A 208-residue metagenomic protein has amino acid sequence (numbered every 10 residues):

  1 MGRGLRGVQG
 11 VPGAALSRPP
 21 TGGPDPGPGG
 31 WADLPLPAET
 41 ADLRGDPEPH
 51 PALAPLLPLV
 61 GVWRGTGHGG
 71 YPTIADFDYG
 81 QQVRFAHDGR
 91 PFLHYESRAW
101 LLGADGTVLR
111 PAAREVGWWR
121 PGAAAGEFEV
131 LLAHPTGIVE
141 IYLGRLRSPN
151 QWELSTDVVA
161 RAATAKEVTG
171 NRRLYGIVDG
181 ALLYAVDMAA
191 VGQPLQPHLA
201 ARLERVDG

Functional and structural regions predicted by a protein language model:
M1-F92, W100-T107, V191, L195-G208: Amphipathic/hydrophobic helical signal segments and adjacent flexible N-terminal regions that mediate secretion
G65, L93-S97, E127-L132, W152-T156 (+1 more regions): Short hydrophobic/aromatic-rich beta-strand segments that constitute the beta-sheet cores of beta-sandwich/beta-barrel
D76-G80, P111, K166-T169: Amphipathic hydrophobic-ligand
G80-A86, E115-R120, I141-R145, G170-G176 (+2 more regions): Hydrophobic/aromatic beta-strand elements that line small-molecule binding cavities or substrate pockets in beta-rich
R98-G103, A133-V139, V159-A160, D187-G192: Short, solvent-exposed aromatic-acidic interface loops
G103-L143: Helix-adjacent hinge/juxtasegments
P135-E140, L146-P149, E153-R172: Acidic, glycine-rich flexible loop segments
A162-G208: Mixed-charge, glycine-accented linear interaction segment located at domain edges/termini
